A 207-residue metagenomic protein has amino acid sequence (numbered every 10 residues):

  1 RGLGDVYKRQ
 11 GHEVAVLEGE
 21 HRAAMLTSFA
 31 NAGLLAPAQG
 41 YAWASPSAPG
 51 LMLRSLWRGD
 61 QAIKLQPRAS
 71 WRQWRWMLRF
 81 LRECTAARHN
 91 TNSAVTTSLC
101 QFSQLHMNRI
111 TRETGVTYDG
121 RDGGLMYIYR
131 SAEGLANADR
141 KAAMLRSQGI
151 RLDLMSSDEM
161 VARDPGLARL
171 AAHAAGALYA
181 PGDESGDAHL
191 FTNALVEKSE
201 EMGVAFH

Functional and structural regions predicted by a protein language model:
G2-Y7: Short, small-residue-biased leader/transition segments that mark boundaries at the very start of proteins
K8-R9, K198: Gly/Ala-rich phosphate-binding loop of Rossmann-like dinucleotide-binding domains, activating on the conserved
R9, F29-A32, P49-L51, K141-A143 (+1 more regions): Short, glycine/charged-enriched secondary-structure capping and boundary segments
R9-F29: Glycine-rich FAD pyrophosphate-binding loop
G11-E13, G149, G203: Glycine-centered short loops/turns at secondary-structure junctions
A30-S98, Y118: Glycine-rich active-site loop/strand segments that organize a redox cofactor
Q73-E197: Rossmann-like flavin
E200-H207: A conserved beta-strand/loop element that lines the FAD pocket in flavoprotein oxidoreductases
